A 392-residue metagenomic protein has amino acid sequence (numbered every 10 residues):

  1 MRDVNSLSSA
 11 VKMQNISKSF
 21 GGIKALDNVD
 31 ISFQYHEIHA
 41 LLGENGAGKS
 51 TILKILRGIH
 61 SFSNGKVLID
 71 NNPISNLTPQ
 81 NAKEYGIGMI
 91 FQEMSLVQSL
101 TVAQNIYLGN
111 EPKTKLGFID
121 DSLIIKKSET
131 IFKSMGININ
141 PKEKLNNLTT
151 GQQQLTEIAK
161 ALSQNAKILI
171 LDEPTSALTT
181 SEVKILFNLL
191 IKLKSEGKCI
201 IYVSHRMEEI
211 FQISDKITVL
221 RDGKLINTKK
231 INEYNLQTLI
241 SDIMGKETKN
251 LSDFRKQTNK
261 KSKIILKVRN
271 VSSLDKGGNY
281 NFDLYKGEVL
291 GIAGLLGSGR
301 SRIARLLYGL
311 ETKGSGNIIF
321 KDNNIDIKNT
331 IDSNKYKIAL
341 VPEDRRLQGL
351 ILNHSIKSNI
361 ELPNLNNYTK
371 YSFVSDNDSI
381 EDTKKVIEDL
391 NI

Functional and structural regions predicted by a protein language model:
R2-I392: Glycine-rich phosphate-binding loops of nucleotide-dependent enzymes
